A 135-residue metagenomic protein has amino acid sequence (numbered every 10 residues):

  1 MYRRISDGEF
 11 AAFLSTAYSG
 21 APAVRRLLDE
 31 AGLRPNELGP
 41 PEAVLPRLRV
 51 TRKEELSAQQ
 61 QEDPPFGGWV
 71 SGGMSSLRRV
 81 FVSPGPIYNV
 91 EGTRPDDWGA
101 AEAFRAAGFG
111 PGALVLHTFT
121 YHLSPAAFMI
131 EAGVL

Functional and structural regions predicted by a protein language model:
M1-L114, Y121: Nucleotide 5′-phosphate-binding alpha/beta core
F119-E131: Conserved coil-to-alpha-helix start sites within the AMP-binding
V134-L135: Long, hydrophobic, well-ordered secondary-structure blocks that form the structural core and pocket-lining surfaces
